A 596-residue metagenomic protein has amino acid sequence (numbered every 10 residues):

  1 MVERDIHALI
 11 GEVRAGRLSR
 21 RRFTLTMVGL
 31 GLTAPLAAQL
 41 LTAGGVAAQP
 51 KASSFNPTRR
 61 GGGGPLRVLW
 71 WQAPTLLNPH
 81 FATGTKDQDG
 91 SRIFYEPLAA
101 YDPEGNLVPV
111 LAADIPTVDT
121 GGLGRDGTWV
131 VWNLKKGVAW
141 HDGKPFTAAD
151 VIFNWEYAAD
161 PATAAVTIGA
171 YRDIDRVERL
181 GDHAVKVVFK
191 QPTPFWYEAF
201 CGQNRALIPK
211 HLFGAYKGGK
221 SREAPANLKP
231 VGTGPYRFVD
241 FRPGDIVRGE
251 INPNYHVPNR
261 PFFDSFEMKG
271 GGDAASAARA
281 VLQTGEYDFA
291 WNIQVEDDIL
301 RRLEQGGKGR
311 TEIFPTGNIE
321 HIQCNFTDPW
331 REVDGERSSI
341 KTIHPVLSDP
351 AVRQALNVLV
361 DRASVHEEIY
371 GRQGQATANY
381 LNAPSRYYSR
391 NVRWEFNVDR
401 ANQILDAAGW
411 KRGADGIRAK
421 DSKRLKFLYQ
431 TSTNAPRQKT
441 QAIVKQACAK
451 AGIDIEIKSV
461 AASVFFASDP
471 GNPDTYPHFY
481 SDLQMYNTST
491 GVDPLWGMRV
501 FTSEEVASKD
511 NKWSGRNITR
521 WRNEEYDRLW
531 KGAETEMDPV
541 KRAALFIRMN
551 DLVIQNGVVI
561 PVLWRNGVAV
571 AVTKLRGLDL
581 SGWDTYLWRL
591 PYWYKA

Functional and structural regions predicted by a protein language model:
V2-R22, T26, A47-R60, A73 (+11 more regions): Extracytoplasmic/periplasmic ligand-capture domains
M27-L32: Sec-dependent signal peptide hydrophobic core
L69-G124, E156, V231-T233: N-terminal lobe/hinge region of extracytoplasmic solute-binding protein
W71-S91, L111, W196-A206, T233 (+3 more regions): A structural "hinge/loop" feature
T167-K217, D240: Surface-exposed binding/hinge segments that line and control ligand-binding clefts or catalytic entry sites
V562: Active-site-proximal polar cores
